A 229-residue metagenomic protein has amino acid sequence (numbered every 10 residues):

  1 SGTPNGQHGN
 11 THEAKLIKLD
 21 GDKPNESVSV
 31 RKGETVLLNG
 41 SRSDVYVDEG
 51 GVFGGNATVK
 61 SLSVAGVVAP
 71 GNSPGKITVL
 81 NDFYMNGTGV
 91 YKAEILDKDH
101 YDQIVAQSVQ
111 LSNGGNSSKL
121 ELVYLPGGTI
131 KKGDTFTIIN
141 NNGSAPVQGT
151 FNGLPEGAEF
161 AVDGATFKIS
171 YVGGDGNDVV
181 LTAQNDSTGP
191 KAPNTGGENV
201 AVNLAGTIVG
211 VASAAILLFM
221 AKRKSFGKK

Functional and structural regions predicted by a protein language model:
S1-T11, D186-T195: Ser/Thr/Gly/Pro-rich low-complexity, disordered linker/stalk segments of secreted and cell-surface proteins
A14-V28, L37-T135: Extracellular beta-strand/loop-rich repeat segments of large surface/secreted proteins
V28, N141-N142, S170: Domain-terminus/edge residues, biased toward the C-terminal soluble/receptor-binding domains of extracytoplasmic
F136-N140: Surface-exposed beta-strand/loop patches in extracellular or lumenal glycoproteins
A145-A165: Active-site and glycan-interaction determinants of carbohydrate-active enzymes
G164-V200: C-terminal low-complexity, Ser/Thr- and acidic/Pro-rich disordered "stalk" regions positioned immediately N-terminal
N199-G210: Short, hydrophobic alpha-helical membrane anchors of single-pass surface/secreted proteins
A212-K229: C-terminal membrane-anchoring or membrane-association module
